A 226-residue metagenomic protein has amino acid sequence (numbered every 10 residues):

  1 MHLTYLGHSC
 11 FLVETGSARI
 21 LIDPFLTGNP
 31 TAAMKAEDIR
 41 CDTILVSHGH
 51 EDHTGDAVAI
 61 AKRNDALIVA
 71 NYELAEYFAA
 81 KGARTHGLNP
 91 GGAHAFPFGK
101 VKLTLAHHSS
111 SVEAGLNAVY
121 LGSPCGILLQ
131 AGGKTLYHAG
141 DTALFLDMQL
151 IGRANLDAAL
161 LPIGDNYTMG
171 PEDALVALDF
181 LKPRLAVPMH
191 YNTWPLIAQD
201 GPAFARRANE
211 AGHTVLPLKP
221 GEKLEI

Functional and structural regions predicted by a protein language model:
M1, E14-I20, A93-K102, Q130-L136 (+1 more regions): Beta-strand-turn-beta hairpins that frame and shape the catalytic cleft of phosphate-ester-processing enzymes
M1-R19, L26-N29, K102, A203-A211 (+1 more regions): Zn-dependent metallo-beta-lactamase
L12-H50, G55-K62, E73, S109-Y120 (+1 more regions): Pre-active-site segment of Zn-dependent metallo-hydrolases
L21-P24, C41-G49, V69-Y72, Y137-G140 (+3 more regions): Active-site neighborhood of phospho(di)ester-bond hydrolases with catalytic His/Asp-centered motifs
N29, H50-G55, A75-F78, G92-A95 (+5 more regions): Active-site environment of divalent metal-dependent phosphoester hydrolases
G55-E113, A118: Glycine/small-residue-rich loop that forms an oxyanion/phosphate-binding "nest" at active or ligand-binding sites
L67, A79-A93, L175, D179-I226: Binuclear metal-ion centers of metallo-dependent hydrolases, dominated by the metallo-beta-lactamase
E113-D179: Active-site-proximal loop/helix segments of hydrolase catalytic cores
